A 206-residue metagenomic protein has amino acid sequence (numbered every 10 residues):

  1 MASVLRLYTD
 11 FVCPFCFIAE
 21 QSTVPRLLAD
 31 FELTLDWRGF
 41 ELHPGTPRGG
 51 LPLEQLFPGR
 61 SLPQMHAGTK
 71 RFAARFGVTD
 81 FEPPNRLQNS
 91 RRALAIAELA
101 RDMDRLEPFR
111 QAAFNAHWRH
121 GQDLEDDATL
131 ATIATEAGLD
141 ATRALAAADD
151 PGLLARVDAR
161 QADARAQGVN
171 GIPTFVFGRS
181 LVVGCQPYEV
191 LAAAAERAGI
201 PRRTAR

Functional and structural regions predicted by a protein language model:
A2-Y8, F15-L33, W37, E98 (+1 more regions): C-terminal cap of thioredoxin/glutaredoxin-like
F11, N85-Q88, R179: Structured beta->alpha junctions
F17-H120: Structural alpha/beta surface segment adjacent to cysteine/selenocysteine redox centers across thiol/disulfide enzymes
